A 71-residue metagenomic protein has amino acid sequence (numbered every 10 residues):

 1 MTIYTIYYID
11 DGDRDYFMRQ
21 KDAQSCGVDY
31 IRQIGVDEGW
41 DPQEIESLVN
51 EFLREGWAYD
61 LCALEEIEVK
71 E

Functional and structural regions predicted by a protein language model:
M1-D13: Short aromatic-glycine-(Arg/Gly/Cys) micro-motifs in beta-strand/loop hairpins
Y8, Q24-C26, E51: A general, composition-driven signal for non-globular sequence regions
D13-R14, K70: Local beta-strand/beta-hairpin segments that build beta-sheet-rich folds
R14-E38: Short, flexible N-terminal segments of the mature chain
D29-E71: Short, mixed-charge low-complexity intrinsically disordered segments
